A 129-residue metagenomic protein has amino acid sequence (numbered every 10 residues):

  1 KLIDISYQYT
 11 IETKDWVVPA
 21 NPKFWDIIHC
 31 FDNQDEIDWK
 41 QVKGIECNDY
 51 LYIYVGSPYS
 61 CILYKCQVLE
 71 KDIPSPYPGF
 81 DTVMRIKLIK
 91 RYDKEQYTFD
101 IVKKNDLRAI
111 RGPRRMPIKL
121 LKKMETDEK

Functional and structural regions predicted by a protein language model:
K1-V18, W25-W39, S75-K129: Contiguous surface segments at macromolecular interaction interfaces
T13-D15, C47-L51, L63: Short, surface-exposed beta-edge/turn micro-motifs
V18, G56, K65-Q67: GIY-YIG nuclease signature motif recognition
A20-K23, V55-Y59: Short, flexible beta-strand-to-coil junctions
D38, Y59-S60: A short beta-loop-beta micro-motif enriched in histidine and acidic residues
Q41-V55: Short coil-to-beta transition motif at edge beta-strands of beta-rich domains
S57, V68-E70, L88-K90: A short beta-strand motif that forms part of the nucleic acid-binding face of small beta-barrel RNA-binding folds
C61-I73: Short beta-strand-centered aromatic/proline hotspots
